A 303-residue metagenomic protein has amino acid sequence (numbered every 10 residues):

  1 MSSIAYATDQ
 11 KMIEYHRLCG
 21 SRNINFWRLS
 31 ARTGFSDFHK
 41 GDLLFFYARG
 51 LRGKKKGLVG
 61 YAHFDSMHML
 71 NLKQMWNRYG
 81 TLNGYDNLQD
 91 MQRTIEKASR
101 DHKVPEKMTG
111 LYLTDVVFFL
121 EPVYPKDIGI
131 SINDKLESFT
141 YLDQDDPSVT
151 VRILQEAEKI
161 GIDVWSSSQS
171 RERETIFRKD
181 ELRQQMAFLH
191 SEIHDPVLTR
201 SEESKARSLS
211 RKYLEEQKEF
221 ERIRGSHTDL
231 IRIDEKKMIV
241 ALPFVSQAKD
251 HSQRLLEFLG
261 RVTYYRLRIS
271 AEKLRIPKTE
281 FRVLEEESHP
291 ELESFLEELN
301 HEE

Functional and structural regions predicted by a protein language model:
M1-E14, C19, L29-T33, L72-S226 (+2 more regions): Contiguous surface segments at macromolecular interaction interfaces
I24-R28: Eukaryotic beta-rich interaction modules
G34-G50: Short coil-to-beta transition motif at edge beta-strands of beta-rich domains
R52-K54: Extended, low-complexity, turn-rich repeat/linker tracts enriched in Gly/Pro/Ser/Thr and Asp/Glu that occur
K56-H68: Short beta-strand-centered aromatic/proline hotspots
D229-A241: Active-site beta-strand-loop-beta-strand hairpin of nuclease catalytic cores that positions key catalytic residues
V240-V262: Short beta-strand-loop-alpha-helix junction that forms the active-site gateway of nucleic-acid-processing nucleases
